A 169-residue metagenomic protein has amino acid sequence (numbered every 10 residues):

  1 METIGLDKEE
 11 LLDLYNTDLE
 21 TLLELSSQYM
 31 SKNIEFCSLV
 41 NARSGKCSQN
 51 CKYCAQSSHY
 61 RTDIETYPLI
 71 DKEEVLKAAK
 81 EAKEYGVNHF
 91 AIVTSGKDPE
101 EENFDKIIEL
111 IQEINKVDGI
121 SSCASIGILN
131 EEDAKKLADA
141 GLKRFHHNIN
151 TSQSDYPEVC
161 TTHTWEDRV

Functional and structural regions predicted by a protein language model:
M1-Y53: Flexible, acidic/Gly-rich N-terminal and inter-domain linker regions that tether and position cofactor-handling modules
Q56: Active-site-flanking alpha-helical
H59-A78, A82-V169: Core AdoMet radical
